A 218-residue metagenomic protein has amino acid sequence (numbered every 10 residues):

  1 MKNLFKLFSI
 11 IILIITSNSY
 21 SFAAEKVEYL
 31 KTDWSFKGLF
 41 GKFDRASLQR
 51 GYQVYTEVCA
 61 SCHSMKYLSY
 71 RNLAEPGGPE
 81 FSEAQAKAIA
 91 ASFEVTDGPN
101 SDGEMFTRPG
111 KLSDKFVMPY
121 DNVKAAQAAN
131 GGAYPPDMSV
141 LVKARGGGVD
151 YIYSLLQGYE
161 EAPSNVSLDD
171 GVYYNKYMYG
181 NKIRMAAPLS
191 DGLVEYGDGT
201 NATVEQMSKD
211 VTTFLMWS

Functional and structural regions predicted by a protein language model:
K2-K42: Post-cleavage N-terminal segment of exported redox proteins
E28-Q53, S64-G78, S82-E83, G199: Electrostatic cytochrome c docking/interface patches
Y29-L39, D114, M118-D121, D191-Y196: Short, contiguous pre-domain boundary segments
G38, L68-S69, E75, F81-D114: Acidic/histidine-rich catalytic neighborhood
A46, R50, V54, D137 (+4 more regions): Extracytoplasmic/secreted proteins, especially bacterial periplasmic and envelope-associated proteins
Y55-K66, V211: The canonical Cys-X-X-Cys-His
E94-P188: Membrane-proximal low-complexity regions enriched in glycine and acidic/polar residues
Y179, I183-W217: Extended, hydrophilic extramembrane loops/domains of integral membrane proteins
